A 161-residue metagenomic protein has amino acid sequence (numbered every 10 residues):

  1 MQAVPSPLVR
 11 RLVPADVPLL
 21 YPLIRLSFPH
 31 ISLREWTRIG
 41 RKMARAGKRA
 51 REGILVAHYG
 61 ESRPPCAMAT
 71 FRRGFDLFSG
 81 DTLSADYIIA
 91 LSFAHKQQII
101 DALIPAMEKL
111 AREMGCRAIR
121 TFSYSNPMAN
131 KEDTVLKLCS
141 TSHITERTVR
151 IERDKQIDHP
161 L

Functional and structural regions predicted by a protein language model:
A3-L20: A short beta-loop-alpha structural element at the N-terminal edge of CoA-dependent acyl/N-acetyltransferase catalytic
I31-R49, A69-F78: A conserved beta-strand-loop-helix scaffold within acyl/acetyltransferase catalytic domains
M43-V56, S84: A short helix-loop-beta-strand connector motif used in the catalytic cores of GNAT acetyltransferases and, in some
V56, R63-R73: Conserved beta-strand in the GNAT
S79-S92, R147: Conserved acetyl-CoA binding element of GNAT-fold acetyltransferases
H95-K109: Conserved acetyl-CoA-binding loop-helix of GNAT-fold acetyltransferases
P105, Y124-V149, R153-L161: Conserved active-site alpha-helix within GNAT-family acetyltransferase domains
A111-Y124: Conserved GNAT acetyl-CoA-binding A-motif
